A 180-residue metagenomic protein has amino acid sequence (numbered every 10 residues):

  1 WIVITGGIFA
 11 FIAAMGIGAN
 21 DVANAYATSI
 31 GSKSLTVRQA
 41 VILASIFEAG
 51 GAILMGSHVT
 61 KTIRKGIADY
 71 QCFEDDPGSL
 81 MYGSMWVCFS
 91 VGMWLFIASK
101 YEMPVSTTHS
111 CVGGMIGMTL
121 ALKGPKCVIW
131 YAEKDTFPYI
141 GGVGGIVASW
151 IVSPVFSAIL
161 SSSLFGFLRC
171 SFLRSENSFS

Functional and structural regions predicted by a protein language model:
W1-S180: Alpha-helical transmembrane segments and immediately membrane-proximal extracytoplasmic
